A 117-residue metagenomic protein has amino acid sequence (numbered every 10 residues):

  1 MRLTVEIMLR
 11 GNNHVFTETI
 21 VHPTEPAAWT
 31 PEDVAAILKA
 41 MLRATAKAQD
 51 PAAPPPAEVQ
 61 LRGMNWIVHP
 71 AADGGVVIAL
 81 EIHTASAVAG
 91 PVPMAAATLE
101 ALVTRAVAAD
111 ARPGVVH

Functional and structural regions predicted by a protein language model:
M1-H117: Positively charged, low-complexity terminal tracts and the immediately adjacent first secondary-structure elements
